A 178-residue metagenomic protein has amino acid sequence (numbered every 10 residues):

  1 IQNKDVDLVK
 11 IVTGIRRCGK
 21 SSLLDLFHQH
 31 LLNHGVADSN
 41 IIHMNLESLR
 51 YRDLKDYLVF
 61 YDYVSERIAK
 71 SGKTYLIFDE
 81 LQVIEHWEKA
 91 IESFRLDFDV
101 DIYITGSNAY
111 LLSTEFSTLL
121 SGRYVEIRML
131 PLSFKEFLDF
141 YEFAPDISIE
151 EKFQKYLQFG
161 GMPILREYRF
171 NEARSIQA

Functional and structural regions predicted by a protein language model:
Q2-D7: Phosphate-binding P-loop
V12: Hydrophobic anchor at the beta1->P-loop junction of P-loop NTPases
K20: Conserved lysine of the Walker
L23, F27: Hydrophobic positions on the alpha1 helix immediately C-terminal to the Walker A/P-loop
I42-T74: Short glycine-rich substrate-engagement loop in P-loop NTPases that contacts/grips substrate
I77, D101-S107, R128: Structural recognition of the conserved hydrophobic beta-strand(s) that form the central parallel beta-sheet of P-loop
Y110-E126, Y141-E142: Short regulatory helix/loop adjacent to the ATP-binding pocket of P-loop NTPases
K135-A178: Interdomain hinge/linker elements that couple catalytic modules in large macromolecular machines
